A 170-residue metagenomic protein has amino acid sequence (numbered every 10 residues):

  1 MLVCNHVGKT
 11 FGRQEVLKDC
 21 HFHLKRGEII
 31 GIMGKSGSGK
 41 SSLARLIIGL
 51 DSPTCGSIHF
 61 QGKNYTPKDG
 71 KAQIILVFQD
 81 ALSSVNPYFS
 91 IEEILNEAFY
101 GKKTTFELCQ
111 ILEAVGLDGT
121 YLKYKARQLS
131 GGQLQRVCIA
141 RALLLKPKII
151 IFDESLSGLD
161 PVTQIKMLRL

Functional and structural regions predicted by a protein language model:
M33-K35: The feature captures the beta-strand-to-loop junction immediately N-terminal to the Walker
I48: Helix-to-loop junction immediately C-terminal to a conserved catalytic motif
G56-G70: Conserved ABC transporter NBD signature motif
D80, P87-K103: Q-loop/switch helix immediately C-terminal to the Walker
T105-T120: Conserved ABC ATPase "signature" region
K125-L129, Q133: Conserved ABC ATPase signature
I139, M167: Hydrophobic anchor residue at the start of the ABC signature
